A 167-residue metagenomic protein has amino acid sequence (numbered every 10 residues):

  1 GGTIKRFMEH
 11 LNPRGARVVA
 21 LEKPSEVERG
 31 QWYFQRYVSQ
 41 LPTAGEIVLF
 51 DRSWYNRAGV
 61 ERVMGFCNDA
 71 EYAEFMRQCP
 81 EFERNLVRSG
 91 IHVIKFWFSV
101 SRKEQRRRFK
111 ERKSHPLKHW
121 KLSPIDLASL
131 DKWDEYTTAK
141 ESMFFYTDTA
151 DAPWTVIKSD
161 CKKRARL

Functional and structural regions predicted by a protein language model:
G1-L167: Glycine-rich phosphate-binding loop of ATP-dependent small-molecule kinases
